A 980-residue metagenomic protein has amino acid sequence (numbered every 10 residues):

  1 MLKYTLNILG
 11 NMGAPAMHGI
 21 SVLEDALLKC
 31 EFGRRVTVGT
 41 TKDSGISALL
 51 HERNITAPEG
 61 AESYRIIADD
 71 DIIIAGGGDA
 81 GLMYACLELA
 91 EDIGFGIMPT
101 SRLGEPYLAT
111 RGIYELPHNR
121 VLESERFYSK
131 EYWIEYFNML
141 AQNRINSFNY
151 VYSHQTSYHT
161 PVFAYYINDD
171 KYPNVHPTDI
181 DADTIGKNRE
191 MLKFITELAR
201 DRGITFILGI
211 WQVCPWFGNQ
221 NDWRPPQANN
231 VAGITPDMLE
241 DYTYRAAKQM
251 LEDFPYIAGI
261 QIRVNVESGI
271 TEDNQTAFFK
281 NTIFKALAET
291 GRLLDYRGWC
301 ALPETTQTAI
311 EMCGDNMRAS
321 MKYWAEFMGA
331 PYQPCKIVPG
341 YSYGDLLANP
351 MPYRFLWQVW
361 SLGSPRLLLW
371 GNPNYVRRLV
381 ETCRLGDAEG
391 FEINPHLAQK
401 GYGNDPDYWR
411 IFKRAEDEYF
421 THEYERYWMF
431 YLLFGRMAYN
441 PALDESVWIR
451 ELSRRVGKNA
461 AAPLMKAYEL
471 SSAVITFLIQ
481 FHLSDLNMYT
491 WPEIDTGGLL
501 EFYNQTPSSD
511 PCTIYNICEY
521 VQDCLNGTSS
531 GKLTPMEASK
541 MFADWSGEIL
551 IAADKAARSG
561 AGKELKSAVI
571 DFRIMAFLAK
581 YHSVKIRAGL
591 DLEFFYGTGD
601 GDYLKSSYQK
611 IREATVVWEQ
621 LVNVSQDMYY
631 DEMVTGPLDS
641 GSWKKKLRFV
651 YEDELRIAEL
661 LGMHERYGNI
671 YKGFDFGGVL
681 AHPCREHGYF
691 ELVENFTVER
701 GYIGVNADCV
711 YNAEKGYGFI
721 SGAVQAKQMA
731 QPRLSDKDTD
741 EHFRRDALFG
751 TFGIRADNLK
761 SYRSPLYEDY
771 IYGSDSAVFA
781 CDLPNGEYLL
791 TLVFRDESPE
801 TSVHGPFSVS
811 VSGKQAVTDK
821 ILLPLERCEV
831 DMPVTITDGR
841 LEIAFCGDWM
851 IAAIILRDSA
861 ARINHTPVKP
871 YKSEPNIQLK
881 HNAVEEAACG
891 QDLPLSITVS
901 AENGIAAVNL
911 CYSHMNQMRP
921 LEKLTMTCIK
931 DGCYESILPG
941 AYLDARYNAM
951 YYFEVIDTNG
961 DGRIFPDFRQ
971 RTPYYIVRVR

Functional and structural regions predicted by a protein language model:
L2-V22, A26, P58-M238, E252-Y256 (+3 more regions): Feature activates predominantly on carbohydrate-active enzymes
K3, E787-L789, H804-S808, R840 (+5 more regions): Exposed beta-strand and adjacent loop surfaces of beta-rich binding modules that mediate intermolecular recognition
F32-A57: Short, well-ordered secondary-structure micro-motifs within conserved domains or adaptor modules
N146, Y158-V162, Y166, R189 (+4 more regions): Catalytic-core regions of glycoside hydrolase
N281-A286, D600-L621, S808-G813, T972-R980: Short secondary-structure subsegments characteristic of cysteine-rich extracellular domains
P395, Q399-G401, D405-R666: C-terminal non-catalytic alpha-helical accessory regions
R666-P867: Compositionally biased, intrinsically disordered or flexible polar/acidic segments
A861-R980: Glycan-association/targeting regions that enable binding to alpha-glucans and other polysaccharides
